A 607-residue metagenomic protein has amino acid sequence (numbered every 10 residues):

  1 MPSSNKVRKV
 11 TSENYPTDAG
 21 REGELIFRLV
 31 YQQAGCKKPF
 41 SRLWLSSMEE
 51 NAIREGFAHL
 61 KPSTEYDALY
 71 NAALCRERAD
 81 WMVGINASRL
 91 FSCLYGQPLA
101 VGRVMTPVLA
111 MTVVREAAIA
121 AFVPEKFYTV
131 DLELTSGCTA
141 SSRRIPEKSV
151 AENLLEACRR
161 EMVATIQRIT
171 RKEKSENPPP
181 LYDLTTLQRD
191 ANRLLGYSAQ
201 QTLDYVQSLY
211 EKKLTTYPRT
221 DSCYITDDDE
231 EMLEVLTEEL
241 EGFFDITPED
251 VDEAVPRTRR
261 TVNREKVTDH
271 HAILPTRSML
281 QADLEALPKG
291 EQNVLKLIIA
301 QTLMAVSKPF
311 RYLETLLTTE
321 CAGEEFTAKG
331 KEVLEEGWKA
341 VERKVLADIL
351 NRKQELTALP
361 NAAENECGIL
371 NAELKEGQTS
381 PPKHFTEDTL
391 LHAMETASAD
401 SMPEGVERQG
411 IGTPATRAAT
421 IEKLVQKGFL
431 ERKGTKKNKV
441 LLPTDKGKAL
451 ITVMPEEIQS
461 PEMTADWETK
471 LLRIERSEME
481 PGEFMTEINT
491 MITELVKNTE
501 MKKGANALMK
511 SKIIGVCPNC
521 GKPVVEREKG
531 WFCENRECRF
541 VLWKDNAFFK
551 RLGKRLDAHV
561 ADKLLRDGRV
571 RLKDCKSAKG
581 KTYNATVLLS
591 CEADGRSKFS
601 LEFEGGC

Functional and structural regions predicted by a protein language model:
M1-E395, E404-V440, D445-K446, V516-V525 (+1 more regions): Toprim catalytic domain recognition across nucleic-acid enzymes
L94-Q97, E494-C607: Functional cation/ligand-contacting sites centered on basic and imidazole/sulfhydryl donors
Y217, P309-F310, S401, P481-G482 (+1 more regions): Short, flexible/disordered secondary-structure transition segments
L233-T247, G447-I474: Short, amphipathic alpha-helical interaction segments positioned at domain boundaries
F243-P256, W467-T469, G482-I488, M501-L508 (+1 more regions): Short glycine-rich, low-complexity/disordered patches
G428-K437, L441-M454, L552, H559-K579: C-terminal structured "cap/appendage" subdomains that terminate the fold
Q459-V516: Non-catalytic DNA-recognition/assembly elements of restriction-modification systems
